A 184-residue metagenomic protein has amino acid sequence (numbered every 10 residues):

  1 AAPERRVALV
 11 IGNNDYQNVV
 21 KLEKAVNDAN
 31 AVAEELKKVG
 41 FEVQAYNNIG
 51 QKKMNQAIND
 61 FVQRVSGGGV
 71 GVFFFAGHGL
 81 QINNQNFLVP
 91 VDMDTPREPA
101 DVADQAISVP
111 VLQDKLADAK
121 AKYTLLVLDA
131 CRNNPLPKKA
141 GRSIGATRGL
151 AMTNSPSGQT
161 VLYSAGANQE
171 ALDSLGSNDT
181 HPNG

Functional and structural regions predicted by a protein language model:
A1-N18: Disordered regulatory segments flanking catalytic cores
G12, L36, V43, A121-G184: Active-site-proximal C-terminal subdomain of hydrolase catalytic domains
G12, V32, F73: Terminal peptide-recognition signature
Y16-L22, R97-E98, L162, Q169-D173: Short, solvent-exposed loop/turn elements at domain surfaces
Y16-N30, L175-P182: Glycine- and acidic-residue-enriched helix-capping/strand-helix junction motifs
N27-E42: Short helix-loop-beta junction
A45-N47: Residue-level recognition of beta-strand->loop/alpha-helix junctions
Q51-A76, L80-G141: Caspase-like (clan CD) cysteine peptidase catalytic core
